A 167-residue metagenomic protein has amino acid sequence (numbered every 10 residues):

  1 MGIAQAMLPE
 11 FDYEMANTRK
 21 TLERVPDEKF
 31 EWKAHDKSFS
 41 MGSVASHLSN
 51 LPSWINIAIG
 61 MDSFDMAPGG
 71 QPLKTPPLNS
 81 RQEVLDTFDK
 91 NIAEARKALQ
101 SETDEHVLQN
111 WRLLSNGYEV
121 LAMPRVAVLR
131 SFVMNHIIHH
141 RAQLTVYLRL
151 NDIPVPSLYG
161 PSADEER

Functional and structural regions predicted by a protein language model:
M1-P9: Short, charged, low-complexity loops and linkers
I3-A4, V25, N79-R81, V128-S131: A short, structure-level motif marking secondary-structure boundaries and short turns
L8-L22, K29-L73, L113-R167: Short, contiguous alpha-helical
Y13, K20, R24, K90-K97 (+2 more regions): A generic structural signal for well-ordered alpha-helical segments enriched in polar/charged residues
E28-K29, E105: Secondary-structure boundary/capping positions in well-ordered alpha/beta enzyme cores
I57, F64-T103: Helix-adjacent hinge/juxtasegments
S101-N116: Acidic catalytic patch
